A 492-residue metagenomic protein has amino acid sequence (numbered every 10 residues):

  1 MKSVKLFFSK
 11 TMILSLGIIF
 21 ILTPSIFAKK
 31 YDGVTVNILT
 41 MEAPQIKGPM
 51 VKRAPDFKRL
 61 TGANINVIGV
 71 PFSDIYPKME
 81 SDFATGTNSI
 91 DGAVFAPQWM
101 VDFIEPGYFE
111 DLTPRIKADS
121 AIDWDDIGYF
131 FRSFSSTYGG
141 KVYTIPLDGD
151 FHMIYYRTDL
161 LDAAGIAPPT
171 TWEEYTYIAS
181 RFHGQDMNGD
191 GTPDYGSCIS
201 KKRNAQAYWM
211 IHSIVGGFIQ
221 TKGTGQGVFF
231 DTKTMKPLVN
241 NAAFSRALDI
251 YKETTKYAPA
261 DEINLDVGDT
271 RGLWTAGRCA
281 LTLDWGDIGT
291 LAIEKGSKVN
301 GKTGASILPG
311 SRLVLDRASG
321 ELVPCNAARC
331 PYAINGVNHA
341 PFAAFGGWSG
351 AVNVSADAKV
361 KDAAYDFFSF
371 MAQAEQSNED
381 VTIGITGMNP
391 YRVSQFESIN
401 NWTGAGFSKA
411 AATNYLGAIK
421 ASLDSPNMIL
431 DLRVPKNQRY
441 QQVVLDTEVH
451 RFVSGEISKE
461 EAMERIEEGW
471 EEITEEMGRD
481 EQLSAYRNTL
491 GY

Functional and structural regions predicted by a protein language model:
F27-N37, K58-L60, Y138-K141, D162 (+3 more regions): Immediate post-signal peptide segment of exported/extracytoplasmic ligand-binding proteins
K30, P97-H152, A167, Y208-M210 (+3 more regions): Hinge/lid segment of periplasmic solute-binding proteins
K30-Y31, K52-I127, D159-T170, L273 (+3 more regions): Extracytoplasmic "Venus flytrap"/periplasmic binding protein-like
D32-P44, A63-I68, D91-G92, Y143 (+2 more regions): Short, well-ordered beta-strand elements
T35-K52, F72, D150: Extracytoplasmic "Venus flytrap"
F134-L147, H152, T176-K236, C279: Extracytoplasmic/periplasmic solute-binding protein
I178-A179, Q226-N264, G304-L313, L322-C330: Glycine-centered hinge/linker elements that transmit conformational signals in sensory and ligand-binding systems
T290-K298, S311-T447, Q482-Y492: C-terminal lobe and pocket-closing loops of periplasmic/extracytoplasmic Venus-flytrap solute-binding proteins
